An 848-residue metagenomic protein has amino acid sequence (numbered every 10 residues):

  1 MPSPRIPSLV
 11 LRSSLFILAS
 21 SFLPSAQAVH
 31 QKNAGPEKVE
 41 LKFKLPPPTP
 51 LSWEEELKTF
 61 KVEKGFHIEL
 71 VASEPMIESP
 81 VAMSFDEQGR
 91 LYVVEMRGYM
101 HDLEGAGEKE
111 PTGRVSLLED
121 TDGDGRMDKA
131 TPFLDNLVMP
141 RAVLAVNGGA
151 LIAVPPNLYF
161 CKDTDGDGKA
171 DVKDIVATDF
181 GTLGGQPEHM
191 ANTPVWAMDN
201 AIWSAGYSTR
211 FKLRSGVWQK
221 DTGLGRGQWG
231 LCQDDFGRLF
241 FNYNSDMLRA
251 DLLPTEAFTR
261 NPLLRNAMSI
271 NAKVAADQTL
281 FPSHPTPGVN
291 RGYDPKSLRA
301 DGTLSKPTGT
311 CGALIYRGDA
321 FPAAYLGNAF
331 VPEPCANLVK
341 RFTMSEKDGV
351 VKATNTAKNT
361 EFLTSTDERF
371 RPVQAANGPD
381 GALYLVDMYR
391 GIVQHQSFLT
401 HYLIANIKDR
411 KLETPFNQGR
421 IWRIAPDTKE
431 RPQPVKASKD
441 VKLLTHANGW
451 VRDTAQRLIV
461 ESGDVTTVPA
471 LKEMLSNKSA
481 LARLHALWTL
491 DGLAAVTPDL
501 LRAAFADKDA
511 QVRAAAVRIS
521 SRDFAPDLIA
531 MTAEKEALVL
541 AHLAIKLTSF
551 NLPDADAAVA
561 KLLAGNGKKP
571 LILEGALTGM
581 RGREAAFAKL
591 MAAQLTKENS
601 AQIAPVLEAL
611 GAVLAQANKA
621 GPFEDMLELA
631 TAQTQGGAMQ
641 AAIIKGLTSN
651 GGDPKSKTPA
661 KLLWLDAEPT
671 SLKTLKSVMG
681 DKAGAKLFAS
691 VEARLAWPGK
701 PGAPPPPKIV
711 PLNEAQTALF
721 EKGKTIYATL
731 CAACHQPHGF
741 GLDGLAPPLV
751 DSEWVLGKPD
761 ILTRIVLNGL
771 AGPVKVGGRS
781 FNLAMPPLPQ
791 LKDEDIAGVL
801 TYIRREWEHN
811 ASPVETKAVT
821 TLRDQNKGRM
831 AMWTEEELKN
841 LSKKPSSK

Functional and structural regions predicted by a protein language model:
R12-S21: Bacterial N-terminal signal peptides
V29-K439, L458-E461: Beta-propeller domains with acidic blade repeats across secreted/periplasmic ectodomains and cytosolic WD/CNH propellers
K32-P47, P704-P711, A715-T717, V776 (+1 more regions): Flexible coil segments in periplasmic/lumen-exposed cytochrome c-class electron-transfer proteins
A375, V386, I421, G723-P737 (+2 more regions): The canonical Cys-X-X-Cys-His
V386, K411-N417, I424-T725, G757: Long, ordered, helix-rich scaffold segments
K408-D409, G741-G777, N782-D793: Gly/Gly-Pro-rich "capping" loops immediately C-terminal to redox-active cysteine motifs in periplasmic/lumenal
P426-D427, H735-G741, L767, A771 (+2 more regions): Detector for the c-type heme attachment site
Q716-L742, V755-N768: Sequence/structural segment immediately N-terminal to covalent heme-attachment motifs in c-type and related
